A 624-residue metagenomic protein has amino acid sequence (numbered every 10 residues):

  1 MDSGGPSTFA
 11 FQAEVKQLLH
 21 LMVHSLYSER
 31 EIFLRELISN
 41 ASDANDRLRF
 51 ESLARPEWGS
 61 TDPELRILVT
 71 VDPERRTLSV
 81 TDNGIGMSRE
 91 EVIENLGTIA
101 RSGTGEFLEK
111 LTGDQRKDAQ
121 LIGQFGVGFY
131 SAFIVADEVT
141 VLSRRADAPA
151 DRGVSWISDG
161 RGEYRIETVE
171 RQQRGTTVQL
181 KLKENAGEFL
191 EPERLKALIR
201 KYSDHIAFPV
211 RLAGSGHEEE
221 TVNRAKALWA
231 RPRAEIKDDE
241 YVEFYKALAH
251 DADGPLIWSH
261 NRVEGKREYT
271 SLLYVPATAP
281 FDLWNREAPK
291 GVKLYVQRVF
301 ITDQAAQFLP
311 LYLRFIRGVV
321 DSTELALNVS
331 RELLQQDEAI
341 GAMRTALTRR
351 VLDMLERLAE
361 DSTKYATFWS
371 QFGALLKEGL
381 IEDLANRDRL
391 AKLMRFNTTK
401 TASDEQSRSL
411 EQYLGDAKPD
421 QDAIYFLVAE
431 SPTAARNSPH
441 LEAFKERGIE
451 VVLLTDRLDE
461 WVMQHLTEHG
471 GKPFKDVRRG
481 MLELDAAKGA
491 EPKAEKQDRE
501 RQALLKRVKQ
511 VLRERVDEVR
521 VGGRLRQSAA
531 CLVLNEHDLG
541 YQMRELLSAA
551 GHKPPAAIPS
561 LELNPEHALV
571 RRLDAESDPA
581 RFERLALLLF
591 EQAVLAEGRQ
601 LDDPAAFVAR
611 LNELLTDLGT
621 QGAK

Functional and structural regions predicted by a protein language model:
M1-F189, A197, K418: GHKL (Bergerat-fold) ATPase N-terminal catalytic module, capturing the glycine-rich phosphate-binding loop and acidic
L121, V139-E163, K183-G187, E193-K624: GHKL/Bergerat-fold ATPase module in large chromosome/replication-associated machines
